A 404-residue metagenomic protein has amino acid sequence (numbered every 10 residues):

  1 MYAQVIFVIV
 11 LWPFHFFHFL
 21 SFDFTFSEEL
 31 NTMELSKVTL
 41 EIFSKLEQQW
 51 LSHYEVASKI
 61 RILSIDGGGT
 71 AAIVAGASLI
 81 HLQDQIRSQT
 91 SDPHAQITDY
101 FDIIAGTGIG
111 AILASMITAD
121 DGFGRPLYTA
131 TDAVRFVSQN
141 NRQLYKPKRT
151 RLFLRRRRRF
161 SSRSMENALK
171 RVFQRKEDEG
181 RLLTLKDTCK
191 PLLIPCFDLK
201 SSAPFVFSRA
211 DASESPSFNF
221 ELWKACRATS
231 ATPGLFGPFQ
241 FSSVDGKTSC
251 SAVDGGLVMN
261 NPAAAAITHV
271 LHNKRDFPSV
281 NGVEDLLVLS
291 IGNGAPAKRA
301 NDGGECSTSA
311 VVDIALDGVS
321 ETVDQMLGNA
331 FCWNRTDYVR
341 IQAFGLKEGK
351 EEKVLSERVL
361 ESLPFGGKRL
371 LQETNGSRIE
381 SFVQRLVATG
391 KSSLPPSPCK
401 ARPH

Functional and structural regions predicted by a protein language model:
Y2, F26-H404: Conserved catalytic cores and adjacent C-terminal regulatory segments of lipid-metabolizing esterases/lipases
Q4-T25: Hydrophobic alpha-helical signal peptides and transmembrane signal-/tail-anchor segments that drive secretory-pathway
